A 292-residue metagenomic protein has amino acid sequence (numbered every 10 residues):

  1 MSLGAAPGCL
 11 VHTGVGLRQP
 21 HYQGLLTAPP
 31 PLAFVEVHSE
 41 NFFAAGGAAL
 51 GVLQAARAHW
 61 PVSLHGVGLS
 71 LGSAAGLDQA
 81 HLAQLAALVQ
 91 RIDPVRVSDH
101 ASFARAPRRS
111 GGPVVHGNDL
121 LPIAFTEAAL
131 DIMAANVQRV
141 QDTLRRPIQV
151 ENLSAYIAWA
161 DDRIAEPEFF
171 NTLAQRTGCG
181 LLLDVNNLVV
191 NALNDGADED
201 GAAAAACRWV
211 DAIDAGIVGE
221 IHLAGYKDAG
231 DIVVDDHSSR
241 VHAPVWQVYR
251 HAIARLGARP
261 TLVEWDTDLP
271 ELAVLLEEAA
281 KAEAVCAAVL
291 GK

Functional and structural regions predicted by a protein language model:
M1-A87: N-terminal pre-domain/capping segments
V11-L17, A33-V37, V62-H65, V95-D99 (+4 more regions): Hydrophobic faces of well-ordered beta-strands that scaffold small-molecule active sites in alpha/beta enzyme cores
Y22-Q23, S39-G51, S70-A80, Y156-I164 (+3 more regions): Acidic-and-aromatic substrate-binding clefts and catalytic sites of carbohydrate-active enzymes
G24-P30, G47-L64, A80-V95, Q138-T143 (+3 more regions): Acidic (Asp/Glu)-rich catalytic clusters
A44-G46, G76, A124-L130, N191-G257: Gly/Pro-rich active-site loop or hairpin
D78-L181: Active-site acidic/histidine proton-transfer and metal-coordination neighborhood in alpha/beta enzyme cores
Q141-I232: Acidic/histidine-rich catalytic cores of soluble enzymes
L272-K292: C-terminal helical cap(s) of enzyme catalytic domains, especially alpha/beta-barrels
